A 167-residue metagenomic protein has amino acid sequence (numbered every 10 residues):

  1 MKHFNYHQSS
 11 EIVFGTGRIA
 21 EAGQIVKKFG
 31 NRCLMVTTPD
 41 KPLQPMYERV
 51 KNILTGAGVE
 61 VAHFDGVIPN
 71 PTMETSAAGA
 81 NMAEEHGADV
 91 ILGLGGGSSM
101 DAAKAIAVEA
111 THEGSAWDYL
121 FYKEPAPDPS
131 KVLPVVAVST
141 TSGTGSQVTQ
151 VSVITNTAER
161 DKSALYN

Functional and structural regions predicted by a protein language model:
M1-V90: ATP/NTP phosphate-donor binding region
T16-G17, T37-P39, V67, L94-G96 (+3 more regions): Fold-independent oxyanion-binding glycine-rich loops and adjacent beta-strand/coil segments at enzyme active sites
A20, T111-N167: A glycine/threonine-rich phosphate-anchoring loop and its flanking beta-alpha core in nucleotide/phosphate-binding
V50, A78-A80, S99-H112, V148-V151: Short Gly/Thr/Asp-enriched flexible loops that form oxyanion-binding sites at enzyme active sites
V50, P69-T75, G95-D101, A126-V132: Low-complexity, flexible helical/coil segments
A62, L92, P134-V138: Hydrophobic/aromatic beta-strand patches that form the interior of the parallel beta-sheet core in alpha/beta enzyme
E85, I106, K123: N-terminal loops that bind phosphate or other acidic moieties and the adjacent beta-alpha structural core
A88-I106, T140-S146: Glycine/serine-rich anion-binding loops at beta->alpha junctions that coordinate negatively charged ligand groups
